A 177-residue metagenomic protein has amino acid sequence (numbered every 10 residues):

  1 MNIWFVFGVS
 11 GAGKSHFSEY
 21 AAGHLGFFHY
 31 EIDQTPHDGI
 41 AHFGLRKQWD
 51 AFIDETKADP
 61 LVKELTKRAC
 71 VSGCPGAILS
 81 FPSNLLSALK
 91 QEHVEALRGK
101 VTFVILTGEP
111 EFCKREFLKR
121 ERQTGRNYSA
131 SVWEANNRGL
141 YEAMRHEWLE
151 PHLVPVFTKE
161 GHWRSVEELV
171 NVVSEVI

Functional and structural regions predicted by a protein language model:
V6: Hydrophobic anchor at the beta1->P-loop junction of P-loop NTPases
V9: P-loop (Walker A) phosphate-binding loop of NTP-binding proteins
A12: ATP-binding Walker
S15: Walker A/P-loop
E19-L65: Conserved substrate/cofactor phosphate-moiety recognition/catalytic segment in nucleotide-dependent phosphotransferases
T56-R98: Glycine-rich phosphate-binding loop used to anchor ATP phosphates in small-molecule kinases, encompassing both
L97-F117: Conserved phosphate-donor/acceptor-positioning beta-strand/loop module used by diverse small-molecule
Q123-V170, I177: Small-molecule kinase domains that catalyze NTP-dependent phosphoryl transfer to phosphate-bearing small molecules
